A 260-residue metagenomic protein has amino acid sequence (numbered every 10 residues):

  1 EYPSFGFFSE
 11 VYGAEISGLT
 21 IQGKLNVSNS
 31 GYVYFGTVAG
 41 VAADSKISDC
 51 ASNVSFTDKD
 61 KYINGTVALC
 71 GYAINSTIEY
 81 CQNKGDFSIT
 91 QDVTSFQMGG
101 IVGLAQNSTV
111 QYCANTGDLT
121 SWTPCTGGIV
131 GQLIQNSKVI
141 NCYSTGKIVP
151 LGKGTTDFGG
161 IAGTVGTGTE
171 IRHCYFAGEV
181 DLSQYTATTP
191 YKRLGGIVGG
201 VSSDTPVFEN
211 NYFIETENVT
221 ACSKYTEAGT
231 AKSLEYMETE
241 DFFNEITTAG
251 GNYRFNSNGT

Functional and structural regions predicted by a protein language model:
E1-T260: Predominantly extracellular beta-rich ligand-binding scaffolds that present long acidic/polar faces for carbohydrate
